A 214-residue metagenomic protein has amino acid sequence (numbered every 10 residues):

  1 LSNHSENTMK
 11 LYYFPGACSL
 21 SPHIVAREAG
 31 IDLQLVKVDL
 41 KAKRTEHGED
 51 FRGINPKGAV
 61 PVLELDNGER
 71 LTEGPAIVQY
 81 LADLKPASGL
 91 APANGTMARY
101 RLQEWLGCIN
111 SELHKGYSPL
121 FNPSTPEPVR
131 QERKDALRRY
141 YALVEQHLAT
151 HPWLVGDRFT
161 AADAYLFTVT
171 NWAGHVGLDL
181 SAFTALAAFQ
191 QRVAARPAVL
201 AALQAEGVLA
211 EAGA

Functional and structural regions predicted by a protein language model:
L1-S2, R158: A subset of signal/propeptide-processing and intrinsically disordered low-complexity segments in secreted/extracellular
N3-E132, E145: GST-like domain detector, emphasizing the conserved glutathione-binding G-site in the N-terminal thioredoxin-like
G30, A188, E211-G213: Intrinsic disorder/low-complexity segments
K43-T45, Q190, A210-E211: Generic structural signal for helix capping and beta-alpha/helix-loop junctions
L81, W105-A198, A202: GST-like fold's C-terminal all-alpha helical module
Q204-A214: Terminal-tail/helix-coil boundary detector
